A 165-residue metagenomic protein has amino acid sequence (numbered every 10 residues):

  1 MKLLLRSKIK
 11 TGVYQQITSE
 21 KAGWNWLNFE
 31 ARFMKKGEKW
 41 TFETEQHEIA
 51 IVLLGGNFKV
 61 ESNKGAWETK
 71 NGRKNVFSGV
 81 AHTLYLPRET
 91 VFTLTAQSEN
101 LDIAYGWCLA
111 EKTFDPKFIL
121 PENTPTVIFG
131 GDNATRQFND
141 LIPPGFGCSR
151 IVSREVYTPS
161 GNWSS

Functional and structural regions predicted by a protein language model:
M1-K8: Intrinsically disordered, low-complexity terminal regions
K8-T41, E48, G131-S165: A short glycine-rich, His/Asp/Glu-containing loop-to-beta-strand
Y14, K21-W26, W40-F42, I49 (+5 more regions): Fe(II)/2-oxoglutarate oxygenase catalytic core
E43, L53, E61, T95 (+1 more regions): Beta-strand residues in well-ordered beta-sheet regions across diverse protein folds
E45-W67, S160-W163: Glycine- and acidic-residue-biased ligand/ion/polar-headgroup-sensing regions
K74-F114: Ligand-binding loop in jelly-roll beta-barrel domains
N100-D140: Double-stranded beta-helix
